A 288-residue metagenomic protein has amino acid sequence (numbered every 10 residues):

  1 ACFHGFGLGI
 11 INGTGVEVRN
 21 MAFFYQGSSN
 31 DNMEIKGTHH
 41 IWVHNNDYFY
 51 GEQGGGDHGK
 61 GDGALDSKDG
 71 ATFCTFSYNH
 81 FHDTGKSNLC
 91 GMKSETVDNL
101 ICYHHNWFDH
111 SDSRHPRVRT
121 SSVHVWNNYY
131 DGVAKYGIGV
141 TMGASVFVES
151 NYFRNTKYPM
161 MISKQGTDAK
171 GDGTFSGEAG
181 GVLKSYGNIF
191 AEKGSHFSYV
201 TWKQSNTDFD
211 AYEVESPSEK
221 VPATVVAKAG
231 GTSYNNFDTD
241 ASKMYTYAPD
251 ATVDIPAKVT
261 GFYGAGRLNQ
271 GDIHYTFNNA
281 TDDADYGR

Functional and structural regions predicted by a protein language model:
A1, T14-Y25, G37-G54, G63-A64 (+5 more regions): Right-handed parallel beta-helix
G5-G7, F153-R288: Long, contiguous C-terminal flanking segments immediately downstream of a protein's structured core
F6-N12, N30-G37, G55-D57, G63-G70 (+6 more regions): Glycine-rich beta-solenoid repeat tracts in large extracellular/virion proteins
D31, D47, D57, D62 (+13 more regions): Acidic-enriched, low-complexity/disordered segments with a strong bias for Aspartate over Glutamate
